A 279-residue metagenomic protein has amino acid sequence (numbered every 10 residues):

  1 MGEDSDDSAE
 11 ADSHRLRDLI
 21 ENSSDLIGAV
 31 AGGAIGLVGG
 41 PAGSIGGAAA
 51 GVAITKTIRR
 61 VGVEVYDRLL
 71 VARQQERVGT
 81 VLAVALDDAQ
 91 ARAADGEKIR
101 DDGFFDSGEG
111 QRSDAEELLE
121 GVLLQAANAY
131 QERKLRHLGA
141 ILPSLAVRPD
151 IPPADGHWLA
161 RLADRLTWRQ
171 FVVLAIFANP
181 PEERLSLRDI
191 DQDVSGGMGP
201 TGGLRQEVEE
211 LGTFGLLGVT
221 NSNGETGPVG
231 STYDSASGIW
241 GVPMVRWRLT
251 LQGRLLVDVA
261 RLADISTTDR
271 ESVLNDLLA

Functional and structural regions predicted by a protein language model:
S5-S8, A115-E117, V147-I151: Short amphipathic alpha-helical segments, especially helix-boundary/capping motifs
D7-A83: Membrane-inserting effector segments that mediate pore formation, membrane fusion, or transient membrane insertion
T57-L145: Eukaryotic partner-binding/assembly regions in large regulatory complexes
E120-A279: Long, helix-rich, hydrophobic modules that act as membrane-proximal anchors or helical bundle/coiled-coil regulators
